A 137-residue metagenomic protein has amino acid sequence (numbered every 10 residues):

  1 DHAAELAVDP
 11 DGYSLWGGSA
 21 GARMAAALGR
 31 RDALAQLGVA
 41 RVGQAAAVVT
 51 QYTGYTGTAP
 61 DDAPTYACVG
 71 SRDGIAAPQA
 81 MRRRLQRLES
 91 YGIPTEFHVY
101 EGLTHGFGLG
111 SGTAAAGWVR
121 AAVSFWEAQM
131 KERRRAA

Functional and structural regions predicted by a protein language model:
D1-D62: Primarily recognizes the serine-hydrolase "nucleophile elbow" in alpha/beta-hydrolase and SGNH/GDSL folds
Y13, T65, T95: Hydrophobic anchor at the start of a short beta-strand that flanks the dinucleotide cofactor-binding loop
A26, P78-R82, A116: Short, surface-exposed alpha-helical segments at coil->helix boundaries
R31-A33, R83-R87, A116: Glycine-rich, phosphate-binding/catalytic loops in enzymes
A63, A77-R87: Short alpha-helix in the alpha/beta-hydrolase fold that links the catalytic acid
A67-V69, D73: Short beta-strand/loop motif that positions the catalytic acidic residue of the alpha/beta-hydrolase fold
C68, E89-A137: C-terminal catalytic histidine-bearing segment of alpha/beta-hydrolase fold enzymes
